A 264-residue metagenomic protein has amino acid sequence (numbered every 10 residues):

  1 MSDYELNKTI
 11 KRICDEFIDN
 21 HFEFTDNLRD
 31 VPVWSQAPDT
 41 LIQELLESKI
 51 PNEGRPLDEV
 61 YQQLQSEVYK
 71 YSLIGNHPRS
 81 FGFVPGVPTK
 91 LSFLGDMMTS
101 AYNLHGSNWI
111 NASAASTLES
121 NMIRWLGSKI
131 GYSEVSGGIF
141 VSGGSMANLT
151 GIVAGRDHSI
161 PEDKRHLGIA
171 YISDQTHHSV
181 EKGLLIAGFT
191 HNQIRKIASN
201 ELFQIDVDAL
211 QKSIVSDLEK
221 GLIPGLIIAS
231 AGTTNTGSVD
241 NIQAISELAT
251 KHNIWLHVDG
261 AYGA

Functional and structural regions predicted by a protein language model:
M1-D3, N7, Y102-I110, Y132-I139 (+3 more regions): Glycine- and acidic
M1-V135: N-terminal entrance/gating region of PLP-dependent enzymes' catalytic architecture
C14, M122, F140-V141, I172 (+2 more regions): General beta-strand structural signal in soluble alpha/beta enzymes
E119, I123-R124, V135-K164, V180-G183: Conserved beta-loop-alpha segment that forms the PLP phosphate-binding cup at the N-terminus of a helix
S142-S145, K164-G168, I172-A229, T236 (+2 more regions): PLP-dependent aminotransferase-class I/II
T176, T233, Y262-A264: Active-site-proximal loop/turn and secondary-structure-junction residues that shape catalytic pockets, frequently
S238-A264: Catalytic PLP-binding core of fold-type I/II PLP enzymes
